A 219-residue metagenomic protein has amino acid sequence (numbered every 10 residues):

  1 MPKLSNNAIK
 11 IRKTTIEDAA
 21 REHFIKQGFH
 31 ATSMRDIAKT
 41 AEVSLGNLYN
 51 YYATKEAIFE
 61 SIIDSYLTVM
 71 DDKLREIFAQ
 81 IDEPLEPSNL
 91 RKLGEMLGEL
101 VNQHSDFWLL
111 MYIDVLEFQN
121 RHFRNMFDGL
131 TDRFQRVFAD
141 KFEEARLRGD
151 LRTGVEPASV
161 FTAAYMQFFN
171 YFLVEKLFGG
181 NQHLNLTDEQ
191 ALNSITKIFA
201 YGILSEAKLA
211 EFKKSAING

Functional and structural regions predicted by a protein language model:
L4-S5, R124, R146-I195, E206-G219: Hydrophobic/aromatic-rich alpha-helical bundle segments in the mid-to-C-terminal region
T15, A19, H23-A57, S61-I62: Helix-turn-helix
K26-H30, H104, R148: Short coil/turn segments at alpha/beta junctions that flank glycine-rich nucleotide-binding fingerprints
D64-M70: Short, basic, alpha-helical segments at the C-terminal edge of helix-turn-helix-like DNA-binding modules
S65, L110-D114, G129, A163 (+1 more regions): Short acidic/histidine-centered micro-motifs embedded in hydrophobic/aromatic stretches that mark compact functional
D71-R75, E99-Q103, R121-R148, A158-S159 (+1 more regions): Amphipathic alpha-helical packing segments from all-alpha helical-bundle domains
R75-D106, P157-A164, L209, A216-G219: Hydrophobic alpha-helical connector segments
E95-N102, L110-E117, I198-I203: Helix-loop "lid/cap" segments that line or gate small-molecule binding pockets
